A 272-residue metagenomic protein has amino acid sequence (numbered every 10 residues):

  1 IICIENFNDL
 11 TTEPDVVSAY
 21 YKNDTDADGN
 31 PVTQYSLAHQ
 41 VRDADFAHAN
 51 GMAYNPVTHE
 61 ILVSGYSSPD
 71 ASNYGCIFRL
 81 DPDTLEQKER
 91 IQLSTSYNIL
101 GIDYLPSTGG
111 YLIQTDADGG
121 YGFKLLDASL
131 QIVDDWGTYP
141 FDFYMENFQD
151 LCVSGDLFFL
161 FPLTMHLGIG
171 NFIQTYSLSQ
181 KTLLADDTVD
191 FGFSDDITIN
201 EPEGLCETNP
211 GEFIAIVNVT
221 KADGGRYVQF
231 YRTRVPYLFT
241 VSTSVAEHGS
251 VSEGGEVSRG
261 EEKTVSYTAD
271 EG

Functional and structural regions predicted by a protein language model:
I4, D9-Y21, D70-F78, G119-L126 (+2 more regions): Structural motif
E13-P56: Blade-loop segments of beta-propeller domains
P31-D43, E86-L93, I132-D142, L184-D195: A short beta-strand motif characteristic of beta-propeller blades
A44-A53, S94-P106, F143-V153, D196-T208: Repeated scaffold domains used in trafficking and secretory/extracellular systems, primarily beta-propellers
V57-H59, S107-G110, G155-F158, P210-E212: Short coil/turn segments that connect the beta-strands within blades of beta-propeller domains
D142-Q180: Loop/turn-rich, solvent-exposed surfaces of beta-rich toroidal or solenoidal domains
E201-P236: Blade-level signature of beta-propeller repeat domains, shared across WD40, Kelch, NHL, RCC1 and BNR/Asp-box propellers
E262-G272: Surface-exposed interfaces of beta-sheet-rich extracellular modules
